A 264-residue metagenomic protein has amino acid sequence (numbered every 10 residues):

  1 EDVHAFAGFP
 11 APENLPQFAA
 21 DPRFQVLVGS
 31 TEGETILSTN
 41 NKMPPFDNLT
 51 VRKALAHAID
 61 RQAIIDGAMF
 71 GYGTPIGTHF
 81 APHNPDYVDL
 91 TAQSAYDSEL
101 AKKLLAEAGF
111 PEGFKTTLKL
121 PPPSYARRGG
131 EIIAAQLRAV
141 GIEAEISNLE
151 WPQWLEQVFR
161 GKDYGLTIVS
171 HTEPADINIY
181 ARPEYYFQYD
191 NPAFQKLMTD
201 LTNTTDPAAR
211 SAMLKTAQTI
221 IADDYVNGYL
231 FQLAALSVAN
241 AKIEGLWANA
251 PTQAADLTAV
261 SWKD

Functional and structural regions predicted by a protein language model:
E1-H4, P16-D21, L49-T50, E131-V140 (+1 more regions): Short helices/loops that flank or line small-molecule/ion binding pockets
E1-M43, P152, S170: Extracellular/periplasmic solute-recognition and catalytic clefts
D2, R23, P111-L118, A135-L149: A local structural motif
F6, T117-K119, T167: Short, well-ordered beta-strand segments
F9-E13, P122-S124, I146-E156: Short helix-initiation/N-cap motifs at beta->coil->alpha
T35, A56-V88, Y125-A134, P152-D264: Detector for C-terminal structural segments
N40, F46, T74-E107, Y125-R128: Structural transition elements
N40-K42, V88-D89, E112-P121: Short, hydrophobic beta-strand segments
